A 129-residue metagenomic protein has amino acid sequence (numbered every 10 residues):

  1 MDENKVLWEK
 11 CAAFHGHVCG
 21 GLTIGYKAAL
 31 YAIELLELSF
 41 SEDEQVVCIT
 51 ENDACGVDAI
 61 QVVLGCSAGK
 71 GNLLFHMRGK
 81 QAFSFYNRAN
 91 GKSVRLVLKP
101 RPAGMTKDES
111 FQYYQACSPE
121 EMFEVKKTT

Functional and structural regions predicted by a protein language model:
M1-V18, L22-T129: Non-transmembrane, aqueous-exposed alpha-helical and coiled segments at domain scale
